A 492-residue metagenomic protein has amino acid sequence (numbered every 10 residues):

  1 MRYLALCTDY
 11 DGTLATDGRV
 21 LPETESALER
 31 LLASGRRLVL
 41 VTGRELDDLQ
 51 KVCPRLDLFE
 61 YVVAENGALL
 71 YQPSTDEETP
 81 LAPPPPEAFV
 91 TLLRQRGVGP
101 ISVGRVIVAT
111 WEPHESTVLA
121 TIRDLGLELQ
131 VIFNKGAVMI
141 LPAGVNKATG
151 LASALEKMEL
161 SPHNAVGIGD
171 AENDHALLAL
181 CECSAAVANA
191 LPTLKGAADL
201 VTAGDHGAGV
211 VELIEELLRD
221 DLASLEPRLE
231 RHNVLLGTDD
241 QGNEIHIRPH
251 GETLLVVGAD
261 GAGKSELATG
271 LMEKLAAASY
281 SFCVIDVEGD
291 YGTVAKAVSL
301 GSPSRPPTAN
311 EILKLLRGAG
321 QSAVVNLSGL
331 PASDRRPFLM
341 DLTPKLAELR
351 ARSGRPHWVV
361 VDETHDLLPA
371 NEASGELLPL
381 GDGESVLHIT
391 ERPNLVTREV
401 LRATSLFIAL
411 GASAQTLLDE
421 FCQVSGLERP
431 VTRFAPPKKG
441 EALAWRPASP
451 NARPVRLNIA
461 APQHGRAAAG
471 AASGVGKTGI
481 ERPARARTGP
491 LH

Functional and structural regions predicted by a protein language model:
M1-Y3, L21, L141, A148-E230: Mg2+-dependent phosphoryl-transfer enzymes with acidic/Ser/Thr/Gly-rich catalytic loops
Y10, V287, D362-T364: Walker B catalytic acidic pair
D17-V103: Active-site phosphate-binding/coordination module
L31, V62, S184-A186, V201 (+3 more regions): Short, well-ordered beta-strand core segments
P86-L180: Conserved acidic, metal-coordinating active-site core of Asp-based, Mg2+-dependent phosphoryl-transfer enzymes
E230-W358, L368-L387, E391-L395, E399-A403 (+2 more regions): P-loop NTPase catalytic phosphate-binding loop
L235, Q241, E441-H492: Conserved P-loop NTPase motor module
S385, R392-S449: Conserved ATP-driven motor cores of ASCE-family P-loop NTPases powering translocation/secretion/packaging/pilus
